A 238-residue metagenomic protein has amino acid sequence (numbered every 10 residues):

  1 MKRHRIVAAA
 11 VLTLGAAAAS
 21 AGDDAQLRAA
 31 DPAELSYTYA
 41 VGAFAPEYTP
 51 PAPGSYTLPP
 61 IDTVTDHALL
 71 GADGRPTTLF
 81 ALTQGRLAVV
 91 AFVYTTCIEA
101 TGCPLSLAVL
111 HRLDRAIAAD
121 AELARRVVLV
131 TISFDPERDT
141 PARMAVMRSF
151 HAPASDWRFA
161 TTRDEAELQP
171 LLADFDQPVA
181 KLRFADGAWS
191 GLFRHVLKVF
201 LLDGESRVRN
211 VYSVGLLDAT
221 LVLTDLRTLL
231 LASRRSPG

Functional and structural regions predicted by a protein language model:
M1-D66, L70, G238: N-terminal targeting signals for export/organelle localization
D24-P46, A142, W157-Q169, R194-V199 (+2 more regions): Periplasmic c-type cytochrome electron-transfer domains
P60, L82, T96-S106, E137-P141 (+4 more regions): Solvent-exposed, acidic/flexible segments
D62, R86, V93-T96, T101 (+5 more regions): Sec/Tat-exported extracytoplasmic proteins
D62-V64, L82-V89, A124-V127, D139 (+1 more regions): Extracytoplasmic
T78-V109, L129: Short active-site neighborhood of thiol/selenol oxidoreductases, capturing the structured segment around
L105-L171: Structural microenvironment flanking redox-active thiols in thiol-disulfide oxidoreductases
D164-D225: Thiol/disulfide oxidoreductase modules built on the thioredoxin-like
